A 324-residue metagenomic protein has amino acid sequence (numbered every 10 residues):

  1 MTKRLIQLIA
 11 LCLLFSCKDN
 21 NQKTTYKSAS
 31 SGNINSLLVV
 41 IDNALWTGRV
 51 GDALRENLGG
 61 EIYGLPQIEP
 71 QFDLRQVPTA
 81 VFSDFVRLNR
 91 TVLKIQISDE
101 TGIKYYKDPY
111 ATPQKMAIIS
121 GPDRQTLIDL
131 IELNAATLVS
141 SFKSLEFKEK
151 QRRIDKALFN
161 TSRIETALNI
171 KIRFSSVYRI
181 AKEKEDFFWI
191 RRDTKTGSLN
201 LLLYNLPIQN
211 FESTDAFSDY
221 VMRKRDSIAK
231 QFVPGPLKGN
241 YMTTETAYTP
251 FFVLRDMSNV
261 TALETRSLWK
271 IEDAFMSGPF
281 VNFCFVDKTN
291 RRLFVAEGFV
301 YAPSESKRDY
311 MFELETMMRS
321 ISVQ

Functional and structural regions predicted by a protein language model:
T2-A10: Sec-dependent signal peptide recognition, specifically the positively charged N-region followed immediately by
L13-S16: C-terminal motif of bacterial Sec signal peptides marking the signal peptidase cleavage site
N21-Q114: Start-of-domain marker
Q22-Y26, D42-A44, S175-V233: Secretory pathway targeting signatures of secreted, lumenal, and periplasmic proteins
K23, K27-G32, T47, E56 (+1 more regions): N-terminal "mature-domain start" segment
V77-Q125, K230-N290, E305: Signature of long, low-cysteine stretches enriched in small and polar/charged residues
K115-D123, L201-N205, R292-Y301: Short, well-ordered beta-strand elements
D129-Q151, I172, Y178, R292-Q324: Surface-exposed amphipathic alpha-helical segments
